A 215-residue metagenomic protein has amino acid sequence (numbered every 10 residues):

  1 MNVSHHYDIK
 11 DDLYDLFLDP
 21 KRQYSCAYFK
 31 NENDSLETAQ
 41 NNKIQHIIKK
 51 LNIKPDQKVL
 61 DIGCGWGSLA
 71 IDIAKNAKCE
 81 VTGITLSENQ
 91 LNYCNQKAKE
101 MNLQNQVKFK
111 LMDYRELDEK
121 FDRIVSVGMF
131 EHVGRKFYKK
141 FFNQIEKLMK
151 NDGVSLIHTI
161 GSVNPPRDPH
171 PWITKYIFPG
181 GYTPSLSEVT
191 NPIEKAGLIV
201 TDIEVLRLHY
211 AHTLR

Functional and structural regions predicted by a protein language model:
M1-K50: Conserved Class I S-adenosyl-L-methionine-dependent methyltransferase catalytic core
P55-G63: Conserved class I S-adenosyl-L-methionine
W66-A77: Conserved SAM-binding loop of SAM-dependent methyltransferases across substrates and taxa, primarily the Class I
M101-Y114: Conserved SAM-binding strand-loop segment of SAM-dependent methyltransferases
R115-I124: A short acidic, Gly/Pro-enriched loop at the edge of an enzyme's catalytic core that lines a small-molecule cofactor
K139-D152: A short glycine-rich, Lys/Arg-flanked "PGG" loop and its adjoining helix->strand segment in the class I
D152-I160: Conserved beta-strand signature within the Rossmann-like core of class I S-adenosyl-L-methionine
I160-R215: Substrate-binding/catalytic lobe of Class I Rossmann-like enzymes that use SAM or dcSAM, i.e., the mid-to-C-terminal
